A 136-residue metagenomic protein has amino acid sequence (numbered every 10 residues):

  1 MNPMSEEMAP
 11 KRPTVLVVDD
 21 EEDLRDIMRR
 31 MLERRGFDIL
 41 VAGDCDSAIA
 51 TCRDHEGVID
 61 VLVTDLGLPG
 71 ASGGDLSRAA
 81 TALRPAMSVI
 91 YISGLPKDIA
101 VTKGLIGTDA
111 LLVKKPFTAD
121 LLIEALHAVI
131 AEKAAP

Functional and structural regions predicted by a protein language model:
D19, L68: Conserved acidic carboxylate
R25, P69: The feature encodes the CheY-like receiver
D26-R34: Charged docking surfaces used in two-component/phosphorelay signaling
V41-V61: Acidic, metal-coordinating helix/loop segments flanking the phosphotransfer/catalytic sites of two-component signaling
D44-S47, S72-L76: Acidic catalytic/metal-coordinating carboxylates
D65: Active-site residues of response regulator receiver
F117-I130, A134: C-terminal output helix
